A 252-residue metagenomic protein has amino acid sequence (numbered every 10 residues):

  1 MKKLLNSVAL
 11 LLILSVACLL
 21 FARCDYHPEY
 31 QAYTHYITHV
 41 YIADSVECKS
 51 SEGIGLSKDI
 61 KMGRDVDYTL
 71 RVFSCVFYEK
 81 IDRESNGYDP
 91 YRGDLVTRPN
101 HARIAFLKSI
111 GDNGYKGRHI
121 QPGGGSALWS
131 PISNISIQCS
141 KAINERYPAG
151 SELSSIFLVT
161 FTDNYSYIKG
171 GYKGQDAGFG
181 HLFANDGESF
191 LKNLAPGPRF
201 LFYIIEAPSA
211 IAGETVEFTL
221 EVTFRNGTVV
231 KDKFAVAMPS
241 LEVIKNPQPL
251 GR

Functional and structural regions predicted by a protein language model:
M1-L11: Bacterial N-terminal signal peptides that target proteins for export
L11-A17: Hydrophobic membrane-insertion alpha-helices, especially the h-region of bacterial N-terminal signal peptides
L19-R23: C-terminal motif of bacterial Sec signal peptides marking the signal peptidase cleavage site
C24-R252: Non-catalytic macromolecular-recognition regions in eukaryotic signaling proteins
